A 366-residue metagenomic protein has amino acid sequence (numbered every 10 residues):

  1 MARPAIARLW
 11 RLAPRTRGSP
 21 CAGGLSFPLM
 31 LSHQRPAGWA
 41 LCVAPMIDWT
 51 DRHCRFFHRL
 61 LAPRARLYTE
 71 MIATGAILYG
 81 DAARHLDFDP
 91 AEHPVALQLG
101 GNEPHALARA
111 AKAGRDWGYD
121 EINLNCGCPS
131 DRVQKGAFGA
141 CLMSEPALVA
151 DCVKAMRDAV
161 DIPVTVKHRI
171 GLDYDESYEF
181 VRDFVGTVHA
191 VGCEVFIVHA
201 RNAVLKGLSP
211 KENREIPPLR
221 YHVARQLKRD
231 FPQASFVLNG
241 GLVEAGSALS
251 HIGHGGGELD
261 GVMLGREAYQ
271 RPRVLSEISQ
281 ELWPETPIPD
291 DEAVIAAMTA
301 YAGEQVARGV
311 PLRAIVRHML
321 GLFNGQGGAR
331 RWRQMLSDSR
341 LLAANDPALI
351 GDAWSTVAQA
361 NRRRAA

Functional and structural regions predicted by a protein language model:
L25-A366: Flavin-dependent oxidoreductase catalytic cores
